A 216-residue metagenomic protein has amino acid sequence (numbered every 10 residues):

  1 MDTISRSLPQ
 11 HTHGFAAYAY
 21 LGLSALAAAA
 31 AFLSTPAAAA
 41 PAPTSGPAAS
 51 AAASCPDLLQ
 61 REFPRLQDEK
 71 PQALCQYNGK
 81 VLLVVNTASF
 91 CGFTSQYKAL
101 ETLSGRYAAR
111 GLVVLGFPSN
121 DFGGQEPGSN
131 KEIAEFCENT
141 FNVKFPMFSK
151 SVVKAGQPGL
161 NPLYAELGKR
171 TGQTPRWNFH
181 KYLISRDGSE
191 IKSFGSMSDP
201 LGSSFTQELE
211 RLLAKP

Functional and structural regions predicted by a protein language model:
M1-F15: N-terminal secretory signal peptides that target proteins for export/translocation
Y18-F32: Bacterial N-terminal signal peptides
T35-A38: Sec/Tat signal peptide C-region and signal peptidase I cleavage site
A40-C75, S95: N-terminal "domain-start" segment that seeds a small globular fold
Q76-G92, V114-F117: Short active-site neighborhood of thiol/selenol oxidoreductases, capturing the structured segment around
V85-A88, F117-N120, S149-V152, I184 (+1 more regions): Active-site-proximal beta-strand/loop segments in catalytic clefts of secreted hydrolases
F93-L160: Structural microenvironment flanking redox-active thiols in thiol-disulfide oxidoreductases
P162-P216: Thiol-/selenol-based redox modules, centered on thioredoxin-like and closely related oxidoreductase domains
